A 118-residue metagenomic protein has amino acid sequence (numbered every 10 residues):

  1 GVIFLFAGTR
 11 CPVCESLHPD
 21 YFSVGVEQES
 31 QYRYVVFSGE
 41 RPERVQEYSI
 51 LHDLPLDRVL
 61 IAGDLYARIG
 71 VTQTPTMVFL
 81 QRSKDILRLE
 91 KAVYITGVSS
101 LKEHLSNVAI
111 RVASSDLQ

Functional and structural regions predicted by a protein language model:
G1-E15, Y21: Short active-site neighborhood of thiol/selenol oxidoreductases, capturing the structured segment around
V2-I3, Q31-V36, D57, M77 (+1 more regions): Hydrophobic beta-strand segments of well-ordered beta-sheets in folded domains
F6-R10, F37-E40, R82: Structural motif
S16-V24, E47-Y48: A short acidic, amphipathic alpha-helical/loop segment
D20-Y21, Q28, R33, L51 (+3 more regions): Soluble extramembrane regions of membrane proteins in the secretory/endomembrane system
S30-Q46, L54-G63: Thiol-based oxidoreductase modules, predominantly thioredoxin-like and allied folds used for disulfide exchange
S49-R82: Short, internal strand/loop/helix patches that form the active-site neighborhood or redox-interaction surface
V78-D116: Non-catalytic, surface beta->alpha helical segment in thiol-disulfide oxidoreductase systems
